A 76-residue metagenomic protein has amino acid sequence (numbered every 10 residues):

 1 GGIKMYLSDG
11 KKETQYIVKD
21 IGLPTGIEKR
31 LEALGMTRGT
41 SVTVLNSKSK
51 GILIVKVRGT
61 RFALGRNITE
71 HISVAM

Functional and structural regions predicted by a protein language model:
G1-M76: Compact, glycine-rich, soluble single-domain proteins
